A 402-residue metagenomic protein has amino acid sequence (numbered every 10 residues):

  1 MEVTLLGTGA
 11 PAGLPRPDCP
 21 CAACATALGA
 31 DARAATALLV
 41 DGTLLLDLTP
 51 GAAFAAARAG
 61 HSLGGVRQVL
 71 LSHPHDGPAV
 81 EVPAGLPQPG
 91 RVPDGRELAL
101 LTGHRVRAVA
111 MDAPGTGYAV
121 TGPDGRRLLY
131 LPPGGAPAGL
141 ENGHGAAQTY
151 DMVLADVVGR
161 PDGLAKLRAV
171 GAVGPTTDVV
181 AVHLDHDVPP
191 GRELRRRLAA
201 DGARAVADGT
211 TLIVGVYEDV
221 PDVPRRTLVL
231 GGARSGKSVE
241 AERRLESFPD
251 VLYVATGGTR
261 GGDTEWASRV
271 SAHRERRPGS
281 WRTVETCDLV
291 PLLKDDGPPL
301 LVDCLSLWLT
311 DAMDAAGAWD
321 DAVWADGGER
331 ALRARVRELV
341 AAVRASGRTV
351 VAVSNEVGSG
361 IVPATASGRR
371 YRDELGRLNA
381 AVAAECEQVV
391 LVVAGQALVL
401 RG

Functional and structural regions predicted by a protein language model:
M1-H61, P93-G145, D208-P221: Core dinuclear metal-dependent hydrolase active-site scaffold
G9, G231-D295: Conserved P-loop
T43-V92, A147-V153: Active-site metal-binding motif and surrounding structural segment of the metallo-beta-lactamase
H61-G65, V82-P83, H144-T149, L167-T176 (+2 more regions): Short, conserved loop/helix-junction motifs that constitute active-site signature segments in enzyme catalytic cores
P89-A99, H104, V109, S280-A315 (+2 more regions): Portal/gating segments that form or line small-molecule/metal binding sites
A136-D219: Cap/insert and terminal regions of metallo-dependent hydrolase folds
P221-T227, G232: Pre-Walker A (Motif I) flank of P-loop NTPase domains
L309-G402: Replace "adjacent to P-loop NTPase cores in ATP/GTP-dependent enzymes" with "adjacent to NTP-binding cores
